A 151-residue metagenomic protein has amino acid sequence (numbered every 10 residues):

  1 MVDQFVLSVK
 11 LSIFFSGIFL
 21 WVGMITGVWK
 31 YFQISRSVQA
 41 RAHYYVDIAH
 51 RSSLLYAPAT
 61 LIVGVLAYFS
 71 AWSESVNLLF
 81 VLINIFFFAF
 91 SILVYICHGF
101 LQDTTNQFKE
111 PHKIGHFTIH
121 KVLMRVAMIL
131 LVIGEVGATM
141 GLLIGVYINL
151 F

Functional and structural regions predicted by a protein language model:
M1-L7, W29-Y45, T60-L79, H98-I119 (+1 more regions): Juxtamembrane membrane-water interface segments of multi-pass membrane proteins, especially cytoplasmic-side
L11-F32, V46-A67, L82-G99, I129-I144: Hydrophobic cores of alpha-helical transmembrane segments in multi-pass integral membrane proteins
F117-E135: Individual transmembrane alpha-helices with interfacial aromatic-anchor signatures
